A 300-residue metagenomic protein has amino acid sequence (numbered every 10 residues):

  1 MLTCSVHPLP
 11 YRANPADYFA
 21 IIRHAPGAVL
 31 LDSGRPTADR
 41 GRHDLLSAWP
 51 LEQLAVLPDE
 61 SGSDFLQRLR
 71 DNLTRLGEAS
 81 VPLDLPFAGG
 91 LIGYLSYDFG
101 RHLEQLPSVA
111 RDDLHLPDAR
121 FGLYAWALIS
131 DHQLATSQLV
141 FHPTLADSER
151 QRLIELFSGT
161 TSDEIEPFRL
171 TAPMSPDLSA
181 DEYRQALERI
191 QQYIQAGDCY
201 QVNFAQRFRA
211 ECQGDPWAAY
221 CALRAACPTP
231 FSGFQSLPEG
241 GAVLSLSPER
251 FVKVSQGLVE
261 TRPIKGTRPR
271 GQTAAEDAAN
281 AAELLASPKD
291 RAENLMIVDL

Functional and structural regions predicted by a protein language model:
M1-L300: Extended alpha-helical targeting/anchoring segments, especially N-terminal organellar/secretory targeting helices
